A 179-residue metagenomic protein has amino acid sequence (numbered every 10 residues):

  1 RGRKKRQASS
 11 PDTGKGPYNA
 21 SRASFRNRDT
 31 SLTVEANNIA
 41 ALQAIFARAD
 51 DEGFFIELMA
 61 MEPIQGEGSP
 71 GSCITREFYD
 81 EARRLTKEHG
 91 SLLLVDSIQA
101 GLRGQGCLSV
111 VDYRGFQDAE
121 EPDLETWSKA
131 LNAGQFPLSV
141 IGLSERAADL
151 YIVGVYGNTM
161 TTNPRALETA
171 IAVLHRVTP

Functional and structural regions predicted by a protein language model:
R1-E57, E77: PLP-dependent aspartate aminotransferase-fold enzymes
A8-G16, R76-E81, L108-P122, L143-D149: A glycine- and small-aliphatic-rich helix-loop capping segment at beta-alpha/alpha-beta transitions that lines
T33-V34, M61, W127: Conserved beta-strand positions
F54-I56, G90, P122: Local beta-strand N-terminus motif with an aromatic residue
L58, E62-T75, G90-F116, A130: Conserved PLP phosphate-binding loop immediately N-terminal to the Schiff-base lysine helix in PLP-dependent enzymes
L85-H89: Helix C-cap/helix->beta junction micro-motif
G115-L150, T162-L167: Active-site PLP attachment segment
T162-P179: Structural motif of enzymes handling amino- and sulfur-group chemistry
